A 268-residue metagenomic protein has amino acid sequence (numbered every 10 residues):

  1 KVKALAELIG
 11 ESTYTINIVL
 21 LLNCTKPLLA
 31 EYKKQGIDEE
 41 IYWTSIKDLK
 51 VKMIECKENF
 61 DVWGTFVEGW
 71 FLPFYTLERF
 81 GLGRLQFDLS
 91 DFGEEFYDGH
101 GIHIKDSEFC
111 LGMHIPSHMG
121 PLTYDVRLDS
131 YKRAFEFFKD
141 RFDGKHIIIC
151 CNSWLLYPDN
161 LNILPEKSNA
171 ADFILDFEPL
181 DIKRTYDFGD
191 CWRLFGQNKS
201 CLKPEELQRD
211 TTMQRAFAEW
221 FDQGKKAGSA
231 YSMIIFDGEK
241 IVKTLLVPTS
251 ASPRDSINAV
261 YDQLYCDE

Functional and structural regions predicted by a protein language model:
K1-L122, D140-I148, N162-E268: Non-catalytic substrate-recognition and accessory regions of acyl/acetyltransferase enzymes
L122-K139, I149: Conserved acetyl-CoA-binding loop-helix of GNAT-fold acetyltransferases
L156-N160: Short catalytic/ligand-binding loop motif for oxyanion handling, primarily in non-cytosolic enzymes, centered on
